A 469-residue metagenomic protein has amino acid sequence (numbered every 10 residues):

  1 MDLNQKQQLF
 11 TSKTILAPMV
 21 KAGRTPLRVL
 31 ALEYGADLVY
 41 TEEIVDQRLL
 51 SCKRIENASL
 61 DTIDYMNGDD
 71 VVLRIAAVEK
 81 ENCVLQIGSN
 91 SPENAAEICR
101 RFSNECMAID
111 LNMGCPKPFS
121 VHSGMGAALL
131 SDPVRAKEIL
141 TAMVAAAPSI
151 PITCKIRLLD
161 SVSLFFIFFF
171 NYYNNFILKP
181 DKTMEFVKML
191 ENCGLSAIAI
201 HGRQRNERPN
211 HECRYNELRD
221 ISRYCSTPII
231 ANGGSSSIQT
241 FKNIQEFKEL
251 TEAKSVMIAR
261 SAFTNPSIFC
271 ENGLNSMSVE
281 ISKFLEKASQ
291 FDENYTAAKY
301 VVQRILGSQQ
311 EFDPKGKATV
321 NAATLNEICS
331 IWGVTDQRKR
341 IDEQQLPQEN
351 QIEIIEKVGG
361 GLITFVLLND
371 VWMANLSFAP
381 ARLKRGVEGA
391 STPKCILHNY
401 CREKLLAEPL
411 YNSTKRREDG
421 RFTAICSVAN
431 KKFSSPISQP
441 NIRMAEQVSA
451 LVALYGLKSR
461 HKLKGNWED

Functional and structural regions predicted by a protein language model:
M1-F10, M19-R101: Glycine-rich, positively charged N-terminal anion/phosphate-binding segment
M1-V20, T25-P26, E33, E138-P151 (+7 more regions): Alpha/beta catalytic cores of nucleotide-metabolism and tRNA/nucleoside-modifying enzymes
L38, A108-D110, A197, S255: Residues at the N-termini of beta-strands
I44-L50, M113-A127, A199-E207, F263: Conserved radical SAM core fold
A58, E81, P118-A136, R203-Y215 (+1 more regions): Glycine-rich tight-turn/loop motif centered on a GG-T
I63-I152, R157-F166, N175-K182: Active-site beta->alpha loop and helix N-cap motifs at the rims of alpha/beta catalytic domains
L406-I442, V452: Positively charged, aromatic-enriched nucleic acid-contacting surfaces
